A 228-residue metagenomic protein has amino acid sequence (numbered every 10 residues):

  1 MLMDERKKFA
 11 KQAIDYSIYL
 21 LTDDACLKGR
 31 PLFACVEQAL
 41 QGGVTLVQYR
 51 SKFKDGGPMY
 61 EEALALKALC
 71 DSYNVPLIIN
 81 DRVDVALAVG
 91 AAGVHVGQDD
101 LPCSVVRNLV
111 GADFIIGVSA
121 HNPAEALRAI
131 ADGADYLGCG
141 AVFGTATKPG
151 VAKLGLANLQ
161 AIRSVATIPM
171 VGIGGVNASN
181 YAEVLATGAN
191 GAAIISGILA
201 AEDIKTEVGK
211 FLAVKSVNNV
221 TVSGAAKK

Functional and structural regions predicted by a protein language model:
M1-D100, N108-Y136, V151-L154, A161 (+4 more regions): Conserved N-terminal beta1-alpha1 strand-loop-helix module at the mouth
N190: Short, glycine/charged-rich "phosphate-handling" switch motifs in NTP-dependent and phosphotransfer domains
